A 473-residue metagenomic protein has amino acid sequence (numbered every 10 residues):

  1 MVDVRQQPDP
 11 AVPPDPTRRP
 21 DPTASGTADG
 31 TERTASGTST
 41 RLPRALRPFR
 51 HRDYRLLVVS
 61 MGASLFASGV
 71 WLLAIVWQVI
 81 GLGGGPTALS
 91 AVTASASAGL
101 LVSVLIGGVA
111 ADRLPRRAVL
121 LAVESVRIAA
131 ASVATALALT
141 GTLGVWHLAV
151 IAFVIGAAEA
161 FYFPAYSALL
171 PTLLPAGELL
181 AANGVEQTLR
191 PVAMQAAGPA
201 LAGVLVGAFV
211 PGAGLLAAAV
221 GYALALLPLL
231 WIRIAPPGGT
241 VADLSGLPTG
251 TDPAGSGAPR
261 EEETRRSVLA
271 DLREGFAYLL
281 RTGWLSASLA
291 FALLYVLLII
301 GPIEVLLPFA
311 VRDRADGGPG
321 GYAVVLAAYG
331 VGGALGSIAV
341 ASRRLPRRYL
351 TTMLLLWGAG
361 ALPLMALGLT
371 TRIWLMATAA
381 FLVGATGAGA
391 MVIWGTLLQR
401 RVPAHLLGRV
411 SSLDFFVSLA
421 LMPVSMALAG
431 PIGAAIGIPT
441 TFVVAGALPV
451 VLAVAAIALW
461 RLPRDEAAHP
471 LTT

Functional and structural regions predicted by a protein language model:
M1-T473: Alpha-helical transmembrane-bundle signature of multi-pass membrane transport and export proteins
